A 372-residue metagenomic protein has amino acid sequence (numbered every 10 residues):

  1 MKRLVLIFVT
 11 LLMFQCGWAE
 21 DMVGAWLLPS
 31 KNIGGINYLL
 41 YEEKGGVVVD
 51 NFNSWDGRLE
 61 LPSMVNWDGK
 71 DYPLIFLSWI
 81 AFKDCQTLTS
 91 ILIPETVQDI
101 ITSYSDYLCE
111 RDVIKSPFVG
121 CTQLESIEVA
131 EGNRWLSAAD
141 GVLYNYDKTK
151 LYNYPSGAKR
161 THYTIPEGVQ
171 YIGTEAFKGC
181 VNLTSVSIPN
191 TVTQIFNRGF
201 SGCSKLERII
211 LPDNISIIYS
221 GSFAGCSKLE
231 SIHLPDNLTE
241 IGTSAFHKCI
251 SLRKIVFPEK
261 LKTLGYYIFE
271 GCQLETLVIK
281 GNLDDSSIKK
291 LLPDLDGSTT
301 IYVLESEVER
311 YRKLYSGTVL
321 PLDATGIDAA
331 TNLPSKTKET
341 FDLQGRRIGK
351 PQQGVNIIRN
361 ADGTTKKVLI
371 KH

Functional and structural regions predicted by a protein language model:
M1-R3, I357-H372: C-terminal tail/sorting-segment detector
L4-M13: Sec-dependent N-terminal signal peptides
Q15-A19: Sec/Tat signal peptide C-region and signal peptidase I cleavage site
I33, E43-K44, S54-F76, C85-Y171 (+7 more regions): Structural signature of tandem-repeat unit edges
W79-I80, Y152-N153, G173-A176, F196-G199 (+4 more regions): Consensus positions within tandem repeat domains that build extended binding/scaffold surfaces
L143, Y311, I327-A329, G345 (+2 more regions): Terminal processing/anchoring signals of secreted or surface-associated proteins and related intramolecular
L322-Q344: Residue-level detector of functionally pivotal "anchor" positions at catalytic/ligand-binding pockets or at interdomain
D342-D362: Short, surface-exposed loop/turn motifs with a glycine/proline- and acidic-biased composition
